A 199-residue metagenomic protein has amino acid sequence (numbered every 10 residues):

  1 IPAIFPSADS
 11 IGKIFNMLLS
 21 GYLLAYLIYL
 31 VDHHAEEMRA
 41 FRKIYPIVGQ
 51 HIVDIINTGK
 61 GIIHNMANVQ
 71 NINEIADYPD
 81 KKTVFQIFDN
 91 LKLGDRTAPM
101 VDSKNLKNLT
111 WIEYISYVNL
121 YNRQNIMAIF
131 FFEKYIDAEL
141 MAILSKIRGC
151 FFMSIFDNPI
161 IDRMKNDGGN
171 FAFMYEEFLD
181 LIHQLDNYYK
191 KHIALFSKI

Functional and structural regions predicted by a protein language model:
I1-E37: Membrane-embedded hydrophobic alpha-helical segments
I11, F15, L19, E36 (+4 more regions): Conserved aromatic-histidine-acidic binding/catalytic patches
G12, G21, G49, G59-G61 (+3 more regions): Residue-identity detector for glycine
H34-D77: Amphipathic, membrane-active segments
N71-Q184, Y188, S197: Interfacial alpha-helical end/capping and short helix-turn segments at domain and membrane boundaries
